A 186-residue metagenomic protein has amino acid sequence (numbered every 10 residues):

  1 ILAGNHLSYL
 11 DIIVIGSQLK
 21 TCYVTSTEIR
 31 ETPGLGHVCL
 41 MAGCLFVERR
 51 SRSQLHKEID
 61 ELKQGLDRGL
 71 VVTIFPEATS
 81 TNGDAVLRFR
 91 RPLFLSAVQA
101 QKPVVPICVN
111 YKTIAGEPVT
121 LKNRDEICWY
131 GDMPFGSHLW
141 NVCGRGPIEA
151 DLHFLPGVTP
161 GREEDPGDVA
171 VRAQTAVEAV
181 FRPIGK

Functional and structural regions predicted by a protein language model:
I1, C44, G69-F75, P103 (+1 more regions): Residue-level preference for the first positions of well-ordered beta-strands
I1-R52: Catalytic core of membrane glycerolipid acyltransferases/transacylases, capturing the structured, soluble-facing
I13-G16, I59, A85-R88: Short amphipathic alpha-helical segments
S26, V47, F75, I107-V109: Generic beta-sheet signal
G34-H37, S51, L70, D84-E164 (+1 more regions): A cross-family acyltransferase "interaction/gating" segment
E61-R68: Short amphipathic alpha-helix with an adjacent loop that forms part of the alpha/beta core around
S80-T81: Short active-site segment of divalent metal-dependent hydrolases/proteases that encodes the spacing between
A176-P183: C-terminal alpha-helix
